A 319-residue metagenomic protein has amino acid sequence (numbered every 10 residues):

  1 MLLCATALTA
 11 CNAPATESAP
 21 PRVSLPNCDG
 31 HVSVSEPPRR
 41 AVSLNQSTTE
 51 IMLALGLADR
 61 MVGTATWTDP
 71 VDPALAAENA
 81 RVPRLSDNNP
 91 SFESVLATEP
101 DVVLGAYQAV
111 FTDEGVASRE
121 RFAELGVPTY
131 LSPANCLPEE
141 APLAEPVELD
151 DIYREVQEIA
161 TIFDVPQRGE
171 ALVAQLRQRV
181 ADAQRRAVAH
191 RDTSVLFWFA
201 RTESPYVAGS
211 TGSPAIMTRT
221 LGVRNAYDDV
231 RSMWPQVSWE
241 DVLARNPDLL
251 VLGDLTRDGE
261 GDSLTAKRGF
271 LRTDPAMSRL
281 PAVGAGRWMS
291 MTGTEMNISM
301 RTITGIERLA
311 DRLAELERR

Functional and structural regions predicted by a protein language model:
M1-A5, T9-E50, E158-W198, R312-R319: Bacterial Sec-exported substrate-binding components of ABC uptake systems
L25-D29, P83-E93, D113, V230-S238: Short helix-initiation/N-cap motifs at beta->coil->alpha
R40-T98, V102-F111, A226: A short, structured surface patch at a secondary-structure boundary
S47-E50, W67-P70, V102, Q108-T112 (+5 more regions): Solvent-exposed loop/turn segments at secondary-structure junctions within structured extracellular/periplasmic domains
D69-V71, R81, G209-W234: Alpha-helical, coiled-coil/dimerization segments enriched in small aliphatic residues
P70, A109-A117, V127-E158, R191-A215: Extracytoplasmic ligand-binding site segments that recognize negatively charged/polar headgroups
F92-G105, W239-L255: Proline-aspartate-enriched helix->loop->beta-strand connector
P146-E155, L252-R319: Structured C-terminal subdomain patch of bacterial secreted/periplasmic proteins
